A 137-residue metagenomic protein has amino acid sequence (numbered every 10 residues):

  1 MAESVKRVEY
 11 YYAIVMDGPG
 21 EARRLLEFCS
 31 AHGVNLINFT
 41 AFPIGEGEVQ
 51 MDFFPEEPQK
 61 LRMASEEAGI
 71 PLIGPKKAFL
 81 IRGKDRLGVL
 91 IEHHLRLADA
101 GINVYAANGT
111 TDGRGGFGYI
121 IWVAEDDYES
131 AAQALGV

Functional and structural regions predicted by a protein language model:
M1-V137: A conserved regulatory-domain signal marking ACT and ACT-like small-molecule sensing domains and adjacent regulatory
